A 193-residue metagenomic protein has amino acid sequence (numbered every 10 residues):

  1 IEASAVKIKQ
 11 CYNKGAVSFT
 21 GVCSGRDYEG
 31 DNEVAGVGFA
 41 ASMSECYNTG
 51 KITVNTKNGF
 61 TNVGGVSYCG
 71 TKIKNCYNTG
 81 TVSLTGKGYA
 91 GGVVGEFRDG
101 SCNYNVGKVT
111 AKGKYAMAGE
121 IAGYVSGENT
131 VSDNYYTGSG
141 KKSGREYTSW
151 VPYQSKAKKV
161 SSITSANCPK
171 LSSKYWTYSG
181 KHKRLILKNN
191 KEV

Functional and structural regions predicted by a protein language model:
I1-V193: Predominantly extracellular beta-rich ligand-binding scaffolds that present long acidic/polar faces for carbohydrate
